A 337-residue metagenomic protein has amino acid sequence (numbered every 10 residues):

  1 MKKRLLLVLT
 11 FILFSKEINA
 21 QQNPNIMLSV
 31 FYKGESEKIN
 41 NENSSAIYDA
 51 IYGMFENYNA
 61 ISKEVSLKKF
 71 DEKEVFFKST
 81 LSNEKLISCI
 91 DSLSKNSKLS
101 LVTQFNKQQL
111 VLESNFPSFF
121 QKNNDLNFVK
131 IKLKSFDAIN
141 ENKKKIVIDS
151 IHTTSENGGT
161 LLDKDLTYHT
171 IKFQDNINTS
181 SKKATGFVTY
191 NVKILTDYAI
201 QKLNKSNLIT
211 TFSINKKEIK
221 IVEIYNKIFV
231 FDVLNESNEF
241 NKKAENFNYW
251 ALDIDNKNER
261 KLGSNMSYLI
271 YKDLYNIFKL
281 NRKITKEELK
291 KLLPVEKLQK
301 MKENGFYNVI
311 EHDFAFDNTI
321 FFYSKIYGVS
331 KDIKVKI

Functional and structural regions predicted by a protein language model:
M1-N25: Bacterial Sec-dependent N-terminal signal peptides
Q22-I337: Alpha-helical, hydrophobic structural elements that either
